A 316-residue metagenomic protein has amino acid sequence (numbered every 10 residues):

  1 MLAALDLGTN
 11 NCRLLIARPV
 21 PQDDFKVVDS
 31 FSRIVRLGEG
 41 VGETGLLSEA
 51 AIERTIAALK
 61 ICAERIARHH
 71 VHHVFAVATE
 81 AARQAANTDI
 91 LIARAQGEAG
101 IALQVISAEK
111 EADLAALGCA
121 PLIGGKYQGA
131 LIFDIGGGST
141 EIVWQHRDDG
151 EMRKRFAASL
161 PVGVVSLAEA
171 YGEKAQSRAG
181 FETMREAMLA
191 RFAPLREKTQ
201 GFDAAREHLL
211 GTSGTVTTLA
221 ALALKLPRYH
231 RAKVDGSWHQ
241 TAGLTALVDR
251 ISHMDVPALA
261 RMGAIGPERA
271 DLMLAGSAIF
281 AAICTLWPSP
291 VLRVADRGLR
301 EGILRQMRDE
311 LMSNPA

Functional and structural regions predicted by a protein language model:
L2, I16-P19, R36, G40-H69 (+3 more regions): Helical "lid/coupling" subdomains associated with nucleotide-phosphate turnover
L2-K26: N-terminal basic/disordered segments at the start of proteins
T9-N11, T79, C119, G136-I142 (+1 more regions): Ser/Thr-glycine-rich phosphate-binding loops at phosphate-binding pockets of nucleotides, nucleotide cofactors
N10, H72, P290: Short acidic/polar active-site loop segments enriched in Thr and Asp
D23-R36: N-terminal glycine-rich anion-binding loops that anchor highly charged ligand groups
H73-A78: Short beta-strand segments at enzyme active-site cores
